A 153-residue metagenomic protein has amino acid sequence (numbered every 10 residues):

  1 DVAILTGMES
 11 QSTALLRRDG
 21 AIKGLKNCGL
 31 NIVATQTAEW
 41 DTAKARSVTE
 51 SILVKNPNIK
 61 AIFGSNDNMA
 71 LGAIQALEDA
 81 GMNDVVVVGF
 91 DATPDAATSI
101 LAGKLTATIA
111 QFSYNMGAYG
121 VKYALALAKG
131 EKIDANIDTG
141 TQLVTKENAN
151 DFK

Functional and structural regions predicted by a protein language model:
D1-K153: A residue-level marker of the well-folded mature domains of exported/periplasmic proteins
